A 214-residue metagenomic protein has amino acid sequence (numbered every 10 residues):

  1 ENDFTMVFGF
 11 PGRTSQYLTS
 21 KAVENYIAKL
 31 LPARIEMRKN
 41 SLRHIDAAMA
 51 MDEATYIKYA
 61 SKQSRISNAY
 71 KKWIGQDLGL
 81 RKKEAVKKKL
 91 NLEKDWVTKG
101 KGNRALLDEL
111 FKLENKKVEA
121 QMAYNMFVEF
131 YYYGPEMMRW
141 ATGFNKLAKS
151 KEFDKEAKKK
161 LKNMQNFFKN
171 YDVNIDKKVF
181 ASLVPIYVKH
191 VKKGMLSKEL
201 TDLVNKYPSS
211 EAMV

Functional and structural regions predicted by a protein language model:
E1-V214: Terminal presequence/propeptide segments associated with secretion/organelle targeting and zymogen/polyprotein
